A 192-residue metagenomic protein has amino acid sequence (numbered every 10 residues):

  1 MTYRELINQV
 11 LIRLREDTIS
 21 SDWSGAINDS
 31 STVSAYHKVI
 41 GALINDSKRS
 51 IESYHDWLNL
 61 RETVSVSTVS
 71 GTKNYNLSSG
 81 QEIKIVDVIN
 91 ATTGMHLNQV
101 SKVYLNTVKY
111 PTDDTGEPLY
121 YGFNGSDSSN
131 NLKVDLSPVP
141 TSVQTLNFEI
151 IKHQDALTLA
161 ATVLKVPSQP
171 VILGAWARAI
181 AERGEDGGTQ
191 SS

Functional and structural regions predicted by a protein language model:
M1-S192: Glycine-enriched, solvent-exposed interface loops adjoining structured elements
